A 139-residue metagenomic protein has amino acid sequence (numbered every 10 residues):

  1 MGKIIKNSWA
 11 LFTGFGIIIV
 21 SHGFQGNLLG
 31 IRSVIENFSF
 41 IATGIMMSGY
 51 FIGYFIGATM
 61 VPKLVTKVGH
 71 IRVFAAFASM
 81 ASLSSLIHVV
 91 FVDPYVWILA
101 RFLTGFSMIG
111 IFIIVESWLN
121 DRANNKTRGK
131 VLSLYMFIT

Functional and structural regions predicted by a protein language model:
I4-F51: Helix-loop boundary and gating motifs at the non-cytosolic
I19, G23, G105-I113: Small-residue-rich segments within alpha-helical transmembrane domains of MFS-like 12-TM solute carriers
G53-G57, S107, I138: MFS transmembrane alpha-helix packing/gate-lining sites
G57-G69: Helix-to-loop junctions at the C-terminal end of transmembrane segments in multipass secondary transporters
G69, V90-V96: Helix-breaking motifs and short loop linkers at transmembrane-helix boundaries and internal kinks in secondary membrane
R72-L86: Structural signature of the two symmetry-related core transmembrane helices
Y95-L103: Paired small-residue
G110-A123: Intracellular juxtamembrane helix-capping segments at the cytosolic ends of symmetry-related transmembrane helices
